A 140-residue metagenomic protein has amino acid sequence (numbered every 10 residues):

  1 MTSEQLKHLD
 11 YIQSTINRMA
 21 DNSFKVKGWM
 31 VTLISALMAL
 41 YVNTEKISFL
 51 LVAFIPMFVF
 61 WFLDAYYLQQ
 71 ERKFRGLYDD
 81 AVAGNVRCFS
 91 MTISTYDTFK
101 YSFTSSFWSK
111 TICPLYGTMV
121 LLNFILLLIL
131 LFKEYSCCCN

Functional and structural regions predicted by a protein language model:
M1-A36: Cytosolic-side membrane-entry/anchor segment at the start of a transmembrane helix
L6-L9, N17, F60, Y67 (+1 more regions): Residue-level recognition of hydrophobic positions within alpha-helical transmembrane segments
T15, F49-T98: Inner-leaflet juxtamembrane helices
F24-V26, L63, Q70, L122: Residue-level micro-sites within transmembrane alpha helices that shape and flank functional polar/acidic positions
L33, V52-V59, T118-I125: Lipid-exposed faces of alpha-helical membrane segments in multi-pass integral membrane proteins
M38-V42, D64, L127-L130: Structural signal for membrane-spanning alpha-helices in multi-pass inner-membrane proteins, emphasizing helix cores
V42-F49: Transmembrane helix interruption/hinge and helix-loop junction motifs
F89-N140: A hydrophobic membrane-anchoring alpha-helix module
